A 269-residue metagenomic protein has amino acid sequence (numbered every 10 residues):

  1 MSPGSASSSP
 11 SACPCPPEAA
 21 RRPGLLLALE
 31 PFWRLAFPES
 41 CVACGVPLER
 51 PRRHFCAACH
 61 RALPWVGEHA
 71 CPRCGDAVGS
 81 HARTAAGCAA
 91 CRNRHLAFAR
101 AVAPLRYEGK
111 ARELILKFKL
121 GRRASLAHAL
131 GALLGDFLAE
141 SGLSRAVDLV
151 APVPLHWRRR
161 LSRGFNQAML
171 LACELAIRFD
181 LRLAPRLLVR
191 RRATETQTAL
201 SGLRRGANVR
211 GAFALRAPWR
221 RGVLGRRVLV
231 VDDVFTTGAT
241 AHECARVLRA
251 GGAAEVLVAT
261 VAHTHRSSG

Functional and structural regions predicted by a protein language model:
M1-G269: Glycine-rich phosphate/pyrophosphate-handling loop used in enzymes and phosphotransfer proteins
